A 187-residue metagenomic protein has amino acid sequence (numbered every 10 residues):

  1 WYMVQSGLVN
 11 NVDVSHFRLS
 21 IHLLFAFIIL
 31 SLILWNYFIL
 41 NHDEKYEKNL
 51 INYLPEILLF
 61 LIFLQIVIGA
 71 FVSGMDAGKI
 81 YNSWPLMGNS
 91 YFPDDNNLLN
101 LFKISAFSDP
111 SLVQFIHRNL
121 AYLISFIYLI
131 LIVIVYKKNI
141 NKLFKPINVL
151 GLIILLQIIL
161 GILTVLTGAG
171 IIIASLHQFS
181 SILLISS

Functional and structural regions predicted by a protein language model:
W1-S187: Polytopic transmembrane helical bundles with strong interfacial aromatic enrichment
